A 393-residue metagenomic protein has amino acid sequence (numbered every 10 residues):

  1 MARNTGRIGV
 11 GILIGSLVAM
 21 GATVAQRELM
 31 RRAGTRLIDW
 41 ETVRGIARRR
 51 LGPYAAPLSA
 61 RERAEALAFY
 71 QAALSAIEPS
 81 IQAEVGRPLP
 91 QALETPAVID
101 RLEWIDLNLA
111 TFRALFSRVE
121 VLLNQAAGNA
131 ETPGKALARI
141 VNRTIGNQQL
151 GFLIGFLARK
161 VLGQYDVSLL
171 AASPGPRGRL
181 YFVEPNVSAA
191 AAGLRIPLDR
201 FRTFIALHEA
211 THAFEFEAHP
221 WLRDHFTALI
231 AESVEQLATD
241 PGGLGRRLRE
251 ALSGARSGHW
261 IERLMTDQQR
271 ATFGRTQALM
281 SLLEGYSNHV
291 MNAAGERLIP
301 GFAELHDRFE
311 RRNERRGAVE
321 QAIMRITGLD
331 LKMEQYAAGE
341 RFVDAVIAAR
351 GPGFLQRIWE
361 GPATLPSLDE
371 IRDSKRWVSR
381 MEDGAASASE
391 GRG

Functional and structural regions predicted by a protein language model:
T5-L29: Hydrophobic alpha-helical topogenic segments used for membrane insertion/localization
L29-E84: N-terminal mature-domain "stem" immediately C-terminal to a signal peptide or N-terminal signal-anchor/transmembrane
R61-A64, A68, P197, R270-G274 (+2 more regions): Short, solvent-exposed segments of well-ordered alpha helices
A73-P185: Auxiliary, metal-adjacent structural segments of Zn-dependent hydrolase domains
N147, G151-Y165, F216-I299: Post-HExxH zinc-binding segment in Zn-dependent metallohydrolases
V187-I205: Short pre-active-site segment immediately N-terminal to the catalytic Zn-binding motif
F201-P220, V343: Active-site recognition of the HExxH zinc-binding catalytic motif
A271-G393: Pan-zinc metallopeptidase signature
